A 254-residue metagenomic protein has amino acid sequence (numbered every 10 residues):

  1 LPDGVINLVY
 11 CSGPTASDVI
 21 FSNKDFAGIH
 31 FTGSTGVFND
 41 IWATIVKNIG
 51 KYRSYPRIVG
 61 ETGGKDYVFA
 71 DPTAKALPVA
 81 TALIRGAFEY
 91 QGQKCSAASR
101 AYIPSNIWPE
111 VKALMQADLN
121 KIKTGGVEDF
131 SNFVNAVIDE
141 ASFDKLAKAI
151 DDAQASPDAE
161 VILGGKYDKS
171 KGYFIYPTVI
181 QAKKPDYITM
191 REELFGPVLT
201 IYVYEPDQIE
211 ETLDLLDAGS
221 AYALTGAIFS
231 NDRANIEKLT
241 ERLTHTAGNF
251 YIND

Functional and structural regions predicted by a protein language model:
L1-S17, I49-G50: PLP-dependent aminotransferase-like
G4, Y222-L224, T246-F250: A short pocket-lining beta-strand/turn micro-motif at the edge of beta-sheets
S17, F38-N39, I236: Short, well-ordered alpha-helical microsegments
S22-K24, G28, S34-P185, V203-A218 (+2 more regions): ALDH superfamily catalytic-core signature
F26-I29, A223-G226: Short active-site oxyanion
M190: Short, solvent-exposed loop/beta-turn-alpha elements that line the ligand-binding surface or hinge of extracytoplasmic
P197: Glycine-rich nucleotide-phosphate-binding loops and adjacent flexible coil segments
